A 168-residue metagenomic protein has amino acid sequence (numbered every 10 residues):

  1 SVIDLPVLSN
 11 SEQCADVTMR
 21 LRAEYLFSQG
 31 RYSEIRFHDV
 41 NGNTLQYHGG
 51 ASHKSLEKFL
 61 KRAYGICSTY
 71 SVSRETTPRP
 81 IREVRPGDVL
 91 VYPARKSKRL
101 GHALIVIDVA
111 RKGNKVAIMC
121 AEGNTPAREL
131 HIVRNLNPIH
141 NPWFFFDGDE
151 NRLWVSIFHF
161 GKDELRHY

Functional and structural regions predicted by a protein language model:
S1-D39: N-terminal intrinsically disordered, low-complexity, charge/repeat-rich segments that act as generic
I3, F37, L60, L90 (+1 more regions): Generic structural hydrophobic/aromatic packing signal, biased to beta-strands
M19, Q29-T76: Surface-exposed acidic loop/strand-edge motifs in secreted or periplasmic proteins that form small linear binding
K54-N114: ...with weaker cross-activation on analogous glycine-rich loops/strands in unrelated enzymes
I105-V133: Catalytic Cys-His active-site segments of thiol-dependent hydrolases/isopeptidases
G123-Y168: Low-complexity, Gly/Ser/Thr/Pro-rich intrinsically disordered linker/tail segments
